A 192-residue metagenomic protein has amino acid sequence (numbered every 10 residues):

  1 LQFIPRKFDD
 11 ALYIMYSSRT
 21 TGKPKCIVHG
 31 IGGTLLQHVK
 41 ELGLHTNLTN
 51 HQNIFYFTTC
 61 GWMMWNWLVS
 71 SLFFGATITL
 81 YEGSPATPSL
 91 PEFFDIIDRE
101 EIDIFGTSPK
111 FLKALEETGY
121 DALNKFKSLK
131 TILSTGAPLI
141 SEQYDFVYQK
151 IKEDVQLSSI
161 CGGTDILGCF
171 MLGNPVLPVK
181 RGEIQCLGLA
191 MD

Functional and structural regions predicted by a protein language model:
L1, D98-I102, G106-P109: Structural core segment of the AMP-binding/adenylate-forming
L1-Y16, K23, G33, N47-N53 (+1 more regions): Conserved pre-ATP/AMP-binding loop-to-beta segment of ANL
A11, S17-T20, L42, I54 (+4 more regions): Conserved S/T- and glycine-rich ATP-binding loop of Class I adenylate-forming
I14, I27-G30, F57-T58, M63 (+5 more regions): Generic beta-strand/beta-sheet core signal
T20-P24, L35-L36, G61-W65, L80 (+4 more regions): Flexible loop/turn segments at secondary-structure boundaries
L35-N53, M63-D103, T118: Conserved AMP-binding/adenylation subdomain of ANL enzymes
A76, D103-G106, E116-R181: Gly/Ser/Thr-rich phosphate-binding loop
Q185-M191: Short coil-to-beta-strand transition motifs
